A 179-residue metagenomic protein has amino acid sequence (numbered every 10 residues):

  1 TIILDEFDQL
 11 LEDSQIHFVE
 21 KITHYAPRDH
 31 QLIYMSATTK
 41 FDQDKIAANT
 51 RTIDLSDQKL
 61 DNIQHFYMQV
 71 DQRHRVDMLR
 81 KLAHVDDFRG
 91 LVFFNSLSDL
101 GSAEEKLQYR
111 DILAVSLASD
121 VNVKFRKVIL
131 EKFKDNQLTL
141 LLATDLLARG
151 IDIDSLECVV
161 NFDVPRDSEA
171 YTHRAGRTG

Functional and structural regions predicted by a protein language model:
T1-G179: Conserved helicase RecA-like core
